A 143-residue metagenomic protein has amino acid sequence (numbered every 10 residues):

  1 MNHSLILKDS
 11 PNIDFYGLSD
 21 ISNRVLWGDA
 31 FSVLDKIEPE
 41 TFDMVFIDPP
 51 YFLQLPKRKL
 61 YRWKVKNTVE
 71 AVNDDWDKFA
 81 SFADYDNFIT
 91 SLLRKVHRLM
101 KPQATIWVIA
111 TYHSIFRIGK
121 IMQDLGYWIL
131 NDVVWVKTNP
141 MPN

Functional and structural regions predicted by a protein language model:
M1-N143: Core catalytic lobe of class I
